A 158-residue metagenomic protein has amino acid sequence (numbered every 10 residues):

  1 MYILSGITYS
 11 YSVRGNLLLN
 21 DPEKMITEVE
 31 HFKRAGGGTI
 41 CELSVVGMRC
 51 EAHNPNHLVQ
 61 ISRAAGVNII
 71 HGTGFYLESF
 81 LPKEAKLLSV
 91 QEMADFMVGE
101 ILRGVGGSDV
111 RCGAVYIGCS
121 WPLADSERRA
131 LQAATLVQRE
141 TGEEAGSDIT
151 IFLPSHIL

Functional and structural regions predicted by a protein language model:
Y2-V67, E92-V110: Alpha-helical scaffold segments that flank or form the walls of functional sites
Y11-L19, I117-P122, S147-I149: Glycine-rich phosphate-binding "P-loop"
T39, Q60-R63, N68-E144: Active-site gating/metal-coordination segments in enzymes
L43, G72, G146-T150: Structural motif
V46-G47, Y76, F152: Conserved beta-strand edge residues that scaffold enzyme active sites
H53-N56, R129, I157: Generic recognition of short, well-ordered alpha-helical segments
D148-L158: Glycine- and Gly-Pro-enriched alpha-helical subdomains that act as flexible, kink-prone "lid/hinge" or packing modules
